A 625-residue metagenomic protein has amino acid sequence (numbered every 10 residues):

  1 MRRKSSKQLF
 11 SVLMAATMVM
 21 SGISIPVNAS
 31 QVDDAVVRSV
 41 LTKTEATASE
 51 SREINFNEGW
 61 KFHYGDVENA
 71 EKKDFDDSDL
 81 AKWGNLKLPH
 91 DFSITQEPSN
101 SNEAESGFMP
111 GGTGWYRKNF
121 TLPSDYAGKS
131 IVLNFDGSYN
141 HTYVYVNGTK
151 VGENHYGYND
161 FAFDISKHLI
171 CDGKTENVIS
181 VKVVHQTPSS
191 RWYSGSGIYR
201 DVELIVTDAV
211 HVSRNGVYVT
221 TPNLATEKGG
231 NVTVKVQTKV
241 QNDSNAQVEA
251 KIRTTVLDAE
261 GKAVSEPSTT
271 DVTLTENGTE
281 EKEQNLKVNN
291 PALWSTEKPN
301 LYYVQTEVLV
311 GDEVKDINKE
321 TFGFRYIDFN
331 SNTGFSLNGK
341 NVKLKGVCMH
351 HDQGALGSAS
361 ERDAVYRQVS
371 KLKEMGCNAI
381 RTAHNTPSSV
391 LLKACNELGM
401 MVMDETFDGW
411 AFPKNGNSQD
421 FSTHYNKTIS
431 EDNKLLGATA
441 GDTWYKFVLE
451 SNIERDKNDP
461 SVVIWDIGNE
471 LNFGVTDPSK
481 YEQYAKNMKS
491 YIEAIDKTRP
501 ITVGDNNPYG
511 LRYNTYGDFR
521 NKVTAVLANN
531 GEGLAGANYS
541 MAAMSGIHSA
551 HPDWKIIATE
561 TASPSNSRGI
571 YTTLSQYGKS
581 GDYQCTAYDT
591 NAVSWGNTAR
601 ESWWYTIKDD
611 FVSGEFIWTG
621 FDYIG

Functional and structural regions predicted by a protein language model:
M1-L13: Bacterial Sec-dependent N-terminal signal peptides
R2, V19-A35: Sec-dependent signal peptide cleavage junction
V32-N134, S189, G195-I198, V210 (+1 more regions): Extended carbohydrate-recognition surfaces in non-catalytic/accessory domains of CAZymes and lectin-like proteins
R38-S39, I54, D201-G216, R325-K340: Low-complexity, Pro/Ser/Thr- and charge-rich linker/hinge segments at domain boundaries
H63-D66, S106, G111-N215, T220 (+3 more regions): Accessory beta-strand-rich segments of carbohydrate-active enzymes
V146, G230-T273, K282-Q284: Beta-strand-rich binding/interaction modules
Y158-K167, T187, W192, Y326-L534 (+4 more regions): Active-site mouth of glycoside hydrolases
N177, E560-G578, W604, D609-G625: Aromatic/acidic polysaccharide-binding cleft in carbohydrate-active enzymes
